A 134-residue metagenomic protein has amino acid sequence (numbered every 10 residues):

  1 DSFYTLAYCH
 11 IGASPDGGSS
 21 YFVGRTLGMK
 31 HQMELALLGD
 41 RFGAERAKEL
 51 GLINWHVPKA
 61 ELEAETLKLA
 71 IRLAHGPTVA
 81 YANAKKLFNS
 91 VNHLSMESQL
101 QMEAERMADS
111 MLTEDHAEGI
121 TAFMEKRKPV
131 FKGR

Functional and structural regions predicted by a protein language model:
D1-Y81, S95, A108-T121, R127 (+1 more regions): Crotonase-fold acyl-CoA enzyme core
S90-V91, K126-V130: A short structural micro-motif
